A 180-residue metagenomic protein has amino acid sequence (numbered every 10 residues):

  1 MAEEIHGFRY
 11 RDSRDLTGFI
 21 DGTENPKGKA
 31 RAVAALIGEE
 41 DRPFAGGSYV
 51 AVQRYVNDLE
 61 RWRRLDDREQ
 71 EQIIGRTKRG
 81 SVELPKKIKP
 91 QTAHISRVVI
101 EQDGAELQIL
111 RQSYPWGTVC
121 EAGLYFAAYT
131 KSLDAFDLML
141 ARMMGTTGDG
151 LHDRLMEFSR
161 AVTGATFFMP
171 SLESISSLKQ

Functional and structural regions predicted by a protein language model:
M1-Q180: Long, histidine/aromatic-enriched segments associated with O2/redox biology
